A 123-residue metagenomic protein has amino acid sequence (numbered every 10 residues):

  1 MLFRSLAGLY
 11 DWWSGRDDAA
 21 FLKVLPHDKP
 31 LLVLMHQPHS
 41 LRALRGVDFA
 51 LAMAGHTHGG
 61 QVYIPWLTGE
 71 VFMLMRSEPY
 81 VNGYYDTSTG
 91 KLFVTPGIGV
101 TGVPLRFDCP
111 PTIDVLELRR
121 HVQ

Functional and structural regions predicted by a protein language model:
M1-L2: Short, small-residue-biased leader/transition segments that mark boundaries at the very start of proteins
S5-A7: Conserved beta-strand elements of the Class I
G15-A19: Structural motif
F21-L34: Short beta-strand/loop segments at the ligand-binding rim of alpha/beta enzyme cores
K29, H121-V122: Extracytoplasmic/lumenal soluble domains of exported proteins with redox or metal-associated functions
P38-D114, V122: Conserved beta-sheet core of the metallophosphoesterase superfamily
